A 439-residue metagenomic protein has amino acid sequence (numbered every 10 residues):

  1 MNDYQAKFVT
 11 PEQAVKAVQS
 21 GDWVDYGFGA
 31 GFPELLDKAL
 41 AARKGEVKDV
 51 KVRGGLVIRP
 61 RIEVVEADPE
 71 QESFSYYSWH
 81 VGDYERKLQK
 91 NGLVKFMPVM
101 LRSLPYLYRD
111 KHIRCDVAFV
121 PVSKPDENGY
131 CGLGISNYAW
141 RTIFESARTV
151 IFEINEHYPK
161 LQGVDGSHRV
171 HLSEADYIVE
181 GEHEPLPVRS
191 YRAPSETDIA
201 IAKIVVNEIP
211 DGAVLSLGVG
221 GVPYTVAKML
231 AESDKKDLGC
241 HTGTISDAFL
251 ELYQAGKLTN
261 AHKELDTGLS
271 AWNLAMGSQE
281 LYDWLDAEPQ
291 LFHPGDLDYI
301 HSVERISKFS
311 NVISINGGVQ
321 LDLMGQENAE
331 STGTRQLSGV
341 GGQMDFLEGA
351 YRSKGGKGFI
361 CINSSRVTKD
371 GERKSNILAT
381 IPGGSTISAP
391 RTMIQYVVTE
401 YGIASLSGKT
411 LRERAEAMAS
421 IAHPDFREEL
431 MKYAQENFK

Functional and structural regions predicted by a protein language model:
M1-K439: Conserved alpha/beta enzyme-core scaffold
